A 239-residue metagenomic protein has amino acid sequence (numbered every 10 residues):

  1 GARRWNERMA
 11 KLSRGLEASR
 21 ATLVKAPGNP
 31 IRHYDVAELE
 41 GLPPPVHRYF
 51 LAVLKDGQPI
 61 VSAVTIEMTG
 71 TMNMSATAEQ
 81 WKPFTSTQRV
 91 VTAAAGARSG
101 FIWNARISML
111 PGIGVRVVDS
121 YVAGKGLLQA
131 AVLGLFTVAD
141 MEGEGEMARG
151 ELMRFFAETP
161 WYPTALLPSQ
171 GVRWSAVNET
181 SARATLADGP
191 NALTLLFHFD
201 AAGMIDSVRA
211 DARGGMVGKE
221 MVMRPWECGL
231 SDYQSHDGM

Functional and structural regions predicted by a protein language model:
G1-R4: Hydrophobic membrane-insertion alpha-helices, especially the h-region of bacterial N-terminal signal peptides
M9-T65: N-terminal leader/targeting segments and the immediate start of mature chains
H47-F136: N-terminal mature ectodomain segment of secretory-pathway/periplasmic proteins
K82-F84, P168, N178-T180, N191 (+1 more regions): Residues that act as N-cap/strand-start positions at coil-to-secondary-structure junctions
A94-A97, Y121-V122, R173-S181, H236: Short, ordered beta-strand-loop transition motifs
P111-V117, T137-E142, T194-L196, V217-V222: A short, polar/proline- and glycine-enriched secondary-structure boundary/capping micro-motif
Q129-D188: Flexible, processing/modification-adjacent segments and terminal tails in exported/periplasmic/extracellular proteins
R183-M239: Gly/Pro-enriched, hydrophobic low-complexity segments that function as extracytoplasmic propeptides/linkers
